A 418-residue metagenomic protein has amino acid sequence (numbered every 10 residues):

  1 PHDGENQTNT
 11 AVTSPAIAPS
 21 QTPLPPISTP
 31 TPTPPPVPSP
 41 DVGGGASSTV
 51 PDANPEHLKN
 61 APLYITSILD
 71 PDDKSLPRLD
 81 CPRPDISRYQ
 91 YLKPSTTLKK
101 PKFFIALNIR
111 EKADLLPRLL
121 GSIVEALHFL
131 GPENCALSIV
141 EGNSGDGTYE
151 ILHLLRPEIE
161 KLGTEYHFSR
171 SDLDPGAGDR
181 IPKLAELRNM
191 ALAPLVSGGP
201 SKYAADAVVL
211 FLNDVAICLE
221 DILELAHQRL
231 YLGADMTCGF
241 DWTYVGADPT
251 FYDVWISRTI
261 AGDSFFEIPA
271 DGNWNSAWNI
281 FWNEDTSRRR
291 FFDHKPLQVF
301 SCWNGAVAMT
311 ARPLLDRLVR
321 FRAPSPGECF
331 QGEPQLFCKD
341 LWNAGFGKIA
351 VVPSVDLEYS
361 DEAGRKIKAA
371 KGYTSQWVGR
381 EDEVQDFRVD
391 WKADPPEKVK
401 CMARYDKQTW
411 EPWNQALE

Functional and structural regions predicted by a protein language model:
P1-N6, T10, P25, P38-E125: N-proximal low-complexity "stem/linker" segments adjacent to membrane-targeting elements
K102-F104, A136, L336: Cell-envelope/extracellular polymer assembly enzymes that use nucleotide-activated donors
E133-G145, S171: Short beta-strand/loop segment that forms part of the nucleotide-sugar
G147-D206: Active-site-proximal specificity loops/subdomain of glycosyltransferases
S201-I217: Short beta-strand-to-loop acidic/aromatic patch adjacent to the donor-nucleotide binding site
A216-F321, F387-P396, K400-A416: Conserved catalytic core of nucleotide-sugar-dependent glycosyltransferases
P296-Q298, G305-V307, R312-D316, A323-E358: Catalytic donor-sugar/metal-binding loop of nucleotide-sugar-dependent glycosyltransferases
F321, A344-K368, W377-E383: Active-site donor/metal-binding and catalytic loop motifs of nucleotide-sugar-dependent glycosylation enzymes
